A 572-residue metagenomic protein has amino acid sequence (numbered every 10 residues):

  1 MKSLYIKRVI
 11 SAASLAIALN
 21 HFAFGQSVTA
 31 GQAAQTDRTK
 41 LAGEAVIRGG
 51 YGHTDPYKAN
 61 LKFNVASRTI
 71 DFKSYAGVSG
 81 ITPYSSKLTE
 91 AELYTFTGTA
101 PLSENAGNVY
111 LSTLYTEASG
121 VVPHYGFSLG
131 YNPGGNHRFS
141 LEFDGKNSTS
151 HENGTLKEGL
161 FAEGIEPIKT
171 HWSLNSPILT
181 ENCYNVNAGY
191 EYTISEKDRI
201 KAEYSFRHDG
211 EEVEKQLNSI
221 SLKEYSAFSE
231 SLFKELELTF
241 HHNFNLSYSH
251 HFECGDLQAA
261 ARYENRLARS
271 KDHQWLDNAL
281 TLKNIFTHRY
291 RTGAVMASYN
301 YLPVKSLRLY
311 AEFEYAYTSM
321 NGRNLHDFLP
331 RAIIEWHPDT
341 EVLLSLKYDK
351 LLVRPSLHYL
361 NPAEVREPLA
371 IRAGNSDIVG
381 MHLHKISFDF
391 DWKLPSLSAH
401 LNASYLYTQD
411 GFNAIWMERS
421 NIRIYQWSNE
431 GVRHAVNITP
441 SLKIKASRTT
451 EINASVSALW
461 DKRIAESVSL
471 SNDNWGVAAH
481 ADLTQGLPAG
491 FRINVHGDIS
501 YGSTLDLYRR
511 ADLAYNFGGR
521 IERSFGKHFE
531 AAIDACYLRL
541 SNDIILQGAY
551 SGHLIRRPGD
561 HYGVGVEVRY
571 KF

Functional and structural regions predicted by a protein language model:
K2-G159, S173-G210, S247-L257, E335 (+12 more regions): Membrane-proximal, glycine/serine-rich, low-complexity loop/turn segments characteristic of large bacterial
V46-R48, L111-Y115, K169-S176, A227-K234 (+7 more regions): Extracellular loop and loop/strand-boundary signature of outer-membrane beta-barrel proteins
K58, P83-K87, T149-G154, E181 (+10 more regions): Outer-membrane beta-barrel proteins
T89-G98, L156-E166, L217-S226, Q274-L282 (+7 more regions): Flexible, surface-exposed loop regions and adjacent strand-edge segments of Gram-negative outer-membrane beta-barrel
G130-S148, N175-P330, E335-H337, E341 (+2 more regions): Face-selective signature of the C-terminal outer-membrane beta-barrel domain
H241-N243, H288, A294, N375 (+5 more regions): Outer membrane beta-barrel strand-and-loop segments of large Gram-negative receptors, especially TonB-dependent
T340-H384, S404-Y425, S503, L540-Y550: Surface-exposed extracellular loop regions of Gram-negative outer-membrane beta-barrel proteins, predominantly
A458-R463, W475-S524, L540-L546, G552: C-terminal beta-barrel architecture of Gram-negative outer-membrane proteins
